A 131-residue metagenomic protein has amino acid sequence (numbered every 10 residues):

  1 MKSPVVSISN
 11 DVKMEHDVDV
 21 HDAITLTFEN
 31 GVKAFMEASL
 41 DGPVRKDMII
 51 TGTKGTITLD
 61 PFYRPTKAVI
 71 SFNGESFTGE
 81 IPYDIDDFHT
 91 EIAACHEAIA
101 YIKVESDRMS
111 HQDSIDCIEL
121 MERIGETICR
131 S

Functional and structural regions predicted by a protein language model:
M1-P43, I49, D116: Rossmann-like dinucleotide-binding domain that binds NAD(P)(H)
D19-H21, P61-K67: A short, compositionally biased
E29, A94-S131: C-terminal helix-rich "cap/oligomerization" subdomain common to oxidoreductases
E29-K33, K54, N73-G74: Glycine-centered tight beta-turn/hairpin loop motif at sheet-sheet or coil-to-beta transitions
F35-A38, T58-P61, E75-I85: Short amphipathic beta-strand/extended segments with alternating polar/hydrophobic composition
A38-L40, G52-K54, Y63: A short beta-strand motif that forms part of the nucleic acid-binding face of small beta-barrel RNA-binding folds
M48, P65-G74: Short polybasic amphipathic segments
E80-A93, M109: Active-site loop of classical SDR/Rossmann-like NAD(P)-dependent oxidoreductases, centered on the catalytic Tyr-X3-Lys
